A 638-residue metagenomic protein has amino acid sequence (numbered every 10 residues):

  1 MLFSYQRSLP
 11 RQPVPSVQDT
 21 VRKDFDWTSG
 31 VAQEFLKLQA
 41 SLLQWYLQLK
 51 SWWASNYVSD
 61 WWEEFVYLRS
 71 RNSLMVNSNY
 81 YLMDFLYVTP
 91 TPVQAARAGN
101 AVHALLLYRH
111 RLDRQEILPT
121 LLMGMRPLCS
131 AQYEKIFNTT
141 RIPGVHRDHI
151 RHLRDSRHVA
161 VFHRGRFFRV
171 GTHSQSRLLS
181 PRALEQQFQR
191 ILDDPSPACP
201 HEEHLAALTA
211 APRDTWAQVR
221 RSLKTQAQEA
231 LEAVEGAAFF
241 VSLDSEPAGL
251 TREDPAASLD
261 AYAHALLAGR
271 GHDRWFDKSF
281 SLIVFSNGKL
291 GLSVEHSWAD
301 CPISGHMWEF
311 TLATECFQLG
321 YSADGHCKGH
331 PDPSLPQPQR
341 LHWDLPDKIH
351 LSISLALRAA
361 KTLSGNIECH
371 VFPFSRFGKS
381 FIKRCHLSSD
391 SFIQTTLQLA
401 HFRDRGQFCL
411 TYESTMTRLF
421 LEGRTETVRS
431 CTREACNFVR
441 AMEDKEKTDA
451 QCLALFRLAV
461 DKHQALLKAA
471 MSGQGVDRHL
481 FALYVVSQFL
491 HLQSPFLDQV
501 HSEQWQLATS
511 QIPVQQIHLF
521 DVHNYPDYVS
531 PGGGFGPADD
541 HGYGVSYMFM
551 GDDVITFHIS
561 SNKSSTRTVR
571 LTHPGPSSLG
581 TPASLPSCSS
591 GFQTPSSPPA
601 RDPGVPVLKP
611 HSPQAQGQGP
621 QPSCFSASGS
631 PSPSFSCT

Functional and structural regions predicted by a protein language model:
M1-K278, N287-G288, E295-P613, G619-T638: Long, Pro/Ser/Thr-rich low-complexity/intrinsically disordered regulatory tracts in eukaryotic proteins
